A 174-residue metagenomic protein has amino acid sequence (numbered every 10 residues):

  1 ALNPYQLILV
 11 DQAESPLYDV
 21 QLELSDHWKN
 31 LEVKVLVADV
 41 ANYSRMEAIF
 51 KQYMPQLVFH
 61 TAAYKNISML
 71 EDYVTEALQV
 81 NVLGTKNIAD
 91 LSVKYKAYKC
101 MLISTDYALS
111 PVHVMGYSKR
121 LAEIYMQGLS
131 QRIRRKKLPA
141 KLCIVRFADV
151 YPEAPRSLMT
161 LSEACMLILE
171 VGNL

Functional and structural regions predicted by a protein language model:
P4-Y5, F50-F59, A97: Proline-aspartate-enriched helix->loop->beta-strand connector
I8-D11: Conserved SAM-binding motif I beta-strand of class I
A13-P16: Helix N-cap at the beta1-alpha1 junction of Rossmann-like dinucleotide-binding domains, i.e., the first residues
W28-V33, L138-A140: A short helix-to-beta-strand connector/capping loop
K34-L57: Conserved Rossmann-fold cofactor-binding substructure of NAD(P)-dependent oxidoreductases
H60, Y64-R120, G128-R132, L142: Conserved Rossmann-fold NAD(P)-dependent oxidoreductase catalytic core, especially the SDR/UDP-sugar
K99, M126-P152, S157-S162: Conserved beta-loop-beta element that borders a ligand/cofactor-binding pocket
R156-L174: Alpha-helical substrate-binding/gating segment
